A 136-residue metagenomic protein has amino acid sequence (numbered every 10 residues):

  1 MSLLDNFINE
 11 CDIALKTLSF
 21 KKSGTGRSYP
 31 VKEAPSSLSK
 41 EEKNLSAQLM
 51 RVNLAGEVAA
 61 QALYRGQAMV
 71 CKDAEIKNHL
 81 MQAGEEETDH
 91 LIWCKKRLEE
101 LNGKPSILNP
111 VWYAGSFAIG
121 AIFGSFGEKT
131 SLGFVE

Functional and structural regions predicted by a protein language model:
M1-E136: Non-heme di-metal
